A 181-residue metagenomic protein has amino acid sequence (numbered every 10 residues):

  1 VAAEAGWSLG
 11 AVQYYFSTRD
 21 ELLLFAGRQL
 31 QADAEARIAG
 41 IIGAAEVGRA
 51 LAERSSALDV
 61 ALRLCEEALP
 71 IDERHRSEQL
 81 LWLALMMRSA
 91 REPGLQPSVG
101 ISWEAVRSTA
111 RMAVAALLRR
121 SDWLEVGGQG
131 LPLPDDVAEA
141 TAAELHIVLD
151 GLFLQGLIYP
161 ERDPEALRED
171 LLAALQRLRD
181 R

Functional and structural regions predicted by a protein language model:
V1-F25, Q29: Helix-turn-helix
R19, A26, L30, A34 (+4 more regions): Hydrophobic/aromatic residues within well-ordered alpha-helical segments
A39-S77, G127, L131-L133, A142-L145: Hydrophobic alpha-helical connector segments
A45, S89, G156-Y159: Secondary-structure edge/capping motif, primarily at the C-terminal ends of alpha-helices and the immediately following
V60, E73-P97: Amphipathic alpha-helical segments used for helix-helix packing
L64-A68, W82-M86, L145, L149-L152: Short alpha-helical scaffolding segments that buttress acidic/His motifs in well-ordered protein cores
L95-G100, E104, L117-R181: Hydrophobic/aromatic-rich alpha-helical bundle segments in the mid-to-C-terminal region
